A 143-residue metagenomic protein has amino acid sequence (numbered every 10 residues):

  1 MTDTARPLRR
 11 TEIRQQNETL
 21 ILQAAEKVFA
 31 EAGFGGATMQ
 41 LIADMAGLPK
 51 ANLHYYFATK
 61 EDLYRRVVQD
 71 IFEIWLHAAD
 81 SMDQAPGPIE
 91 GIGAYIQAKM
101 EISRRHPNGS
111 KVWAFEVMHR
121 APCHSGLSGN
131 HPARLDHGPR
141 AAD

Functional and structural regions predicted by a protein language model:
M1-Q16, Q23: N-terminal intrinsically disordered/low-complexity leader segments
L20, V28-D62, R66: Helix-turn-helix
F57, F115-R120: Short helix-capping/turn signature of helix-turn-helix
L63-D83: Histidine- and aromatic-rich ligand-binding microenvironments
E73-D80, R105, P122-D143: Amphipathic alpha-helical packing segments from all-alpha helical-bundle domains
D80-G109: Hydrophobic alpha-helical connector segments
V112-E116, N130: Short acidic/histidine-centered micro-motifs embedded in hydrophobic/aromatic stretches that mark compact functional
